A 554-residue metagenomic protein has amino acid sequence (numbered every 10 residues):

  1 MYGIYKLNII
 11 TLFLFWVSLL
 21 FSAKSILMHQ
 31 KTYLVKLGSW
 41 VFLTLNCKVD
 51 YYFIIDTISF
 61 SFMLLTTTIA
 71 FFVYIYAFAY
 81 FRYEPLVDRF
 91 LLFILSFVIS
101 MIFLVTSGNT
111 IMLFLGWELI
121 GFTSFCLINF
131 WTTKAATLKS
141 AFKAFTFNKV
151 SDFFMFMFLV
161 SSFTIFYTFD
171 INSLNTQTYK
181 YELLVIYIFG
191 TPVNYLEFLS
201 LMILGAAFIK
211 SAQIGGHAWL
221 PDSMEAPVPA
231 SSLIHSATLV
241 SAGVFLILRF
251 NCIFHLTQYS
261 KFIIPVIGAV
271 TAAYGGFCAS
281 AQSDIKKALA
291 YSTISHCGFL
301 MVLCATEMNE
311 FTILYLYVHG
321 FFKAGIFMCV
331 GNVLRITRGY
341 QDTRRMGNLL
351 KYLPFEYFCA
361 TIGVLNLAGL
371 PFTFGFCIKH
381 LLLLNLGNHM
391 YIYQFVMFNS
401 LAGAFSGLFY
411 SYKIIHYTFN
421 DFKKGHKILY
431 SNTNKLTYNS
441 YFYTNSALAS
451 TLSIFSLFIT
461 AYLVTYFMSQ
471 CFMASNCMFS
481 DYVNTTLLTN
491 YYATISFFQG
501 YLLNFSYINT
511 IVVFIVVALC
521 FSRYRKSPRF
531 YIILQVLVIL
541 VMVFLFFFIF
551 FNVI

Functional and structural regions predicted by a protein language model:
M1-L92, D170-T191, R249-N251, R525-R529 (+1 more regions): Transmembrane helix-loop-helix hairpins at membrane boundaries of multipass inner-membrane proteins
I10-L27, S151-F163, G363-A368, L452-S475 (+1 more regions): Hydrophobic alpha-helical membrane-insertion segments
I26-K36, S162-Q177, G369-L382, G387 (+2 more regions): Membrane-helix interface motif
K48-L65, I188-A207, M397-G403, Y492-I515: Hydrophobic alpha-helical transmembrane segments
F72-L113, T123-N439: Hydrophobic transmembrane alpha-helices and their helix-loop junctions in integral membrane proteins
E118: Short phosphate-coordinating micro-motif centered on Lys-Gly-acidic
K351-E356, K413-T510, R523-N552: Cytoplasmic/organellar membrane-interface segments at the starts of transmembrane helices in multi-pass inner-membrane
M397, G407-K413, N509-R525: Hydrophobic alpha-helical segments of multi-pass membrane transport proteins
